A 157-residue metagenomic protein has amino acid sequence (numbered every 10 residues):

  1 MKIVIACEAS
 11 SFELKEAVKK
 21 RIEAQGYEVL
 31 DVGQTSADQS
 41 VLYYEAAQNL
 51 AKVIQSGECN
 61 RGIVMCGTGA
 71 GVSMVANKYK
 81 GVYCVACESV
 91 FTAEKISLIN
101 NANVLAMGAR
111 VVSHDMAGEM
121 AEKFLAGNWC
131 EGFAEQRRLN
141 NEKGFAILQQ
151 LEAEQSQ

Functional and structural regions predicted by a protein language model:
K2-E13, V90-Q157: C-terminal binding/interaction regions
A6, L30-G33, G62-C66: Short, conserved beta-strand edge motifs with alternating hydrophobic and charged residues
A6-I22, Q34-S36: Short, conserved "active-site rim" segments that organize catalytic pockets and cofactor/ligand binding
E16-K19, M74-K78, L98, G118-E119: Short amphipathic alpha-helical segments
Q25, Y79-K80, N100: Short, structured coil segments at secondary-structure junctions
E28-S40: A short beta-strand-loop structural module common to alpha/beta enzyme folds
Q39-K52: Helix-loop module immediately N-terminal to the HCX5R catalytic loop in PTP-like cysteine phosphatase domains
N49-C87: Helix-adjacent hinge/juxtasegments
